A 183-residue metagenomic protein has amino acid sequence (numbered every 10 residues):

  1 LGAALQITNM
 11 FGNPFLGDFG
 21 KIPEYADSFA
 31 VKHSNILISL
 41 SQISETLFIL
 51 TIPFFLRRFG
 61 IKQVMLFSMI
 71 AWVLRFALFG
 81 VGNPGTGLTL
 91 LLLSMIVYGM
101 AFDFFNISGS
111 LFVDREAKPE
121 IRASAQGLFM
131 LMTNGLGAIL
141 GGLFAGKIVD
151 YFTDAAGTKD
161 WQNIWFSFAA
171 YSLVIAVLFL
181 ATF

Functional and structural regions predicted by a protein language model:
I7-H33: Short amphipathic helix-loop junctions that connect adjacent transmembrane helices in Major Facilitator Superfamily/SLC
L16-G17, F55-L56, F144-D154: Interfacial helix-cap and linker-helix signal at transmembrane-aqueous boundaries of multi-pass secondary transporters
V31-K32, A117-M130: Loop-to-transmembrane helix entry/capping segments in MFS-fold secondary transporters and related SLC/MFSD carriers
L47-I61, V149-D150: Helix-to-loop junctions at the C-terminal end of transmembrane segments in multipass secondary transporters
I70-P84: C-terminal ends and interior cores of transmembrane alpha-helices in multi-pass membrane transporters/permeases
R75, T89-F104: Hydrophobic core of transmembrane alpha-helices in multi-pass small-molecule transporters, especially MFS/SLC-type
F104-K118: Intracellular juxtamembrane helix-capping segments at the cytosolic ends of symmetry-related transmembrane helices
K147-S172: A membrane-interface helix-boundary motif in multi-pass transporters
